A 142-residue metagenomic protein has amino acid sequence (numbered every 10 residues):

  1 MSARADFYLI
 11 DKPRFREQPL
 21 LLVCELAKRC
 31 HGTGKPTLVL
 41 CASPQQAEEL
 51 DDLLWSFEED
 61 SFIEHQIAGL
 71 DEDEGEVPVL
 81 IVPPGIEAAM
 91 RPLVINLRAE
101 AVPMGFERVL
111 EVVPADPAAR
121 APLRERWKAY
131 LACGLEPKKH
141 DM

Functional and structural regions predicted by a protein language model:
M1-P19: Glycine-rich phosphate-binding "P-loop"
D6-L9, P36-A42, V94-N96, E111-V112: Short hydrophobic beta-strand segments
L20-C24, R124: Short amphipathic alpha-helical segment that frequently serves as the phosphate-/nucleotide-binding helix
V23-E72: Short, well-structured hydrophobic secondary-structure segments
G69-G105: Mid-chain, well-packed structural core segment of small domains
F106-E107, C133: Short glycine-/polar-rich loops that comprise or flank the Walker A/P-loop and associated switch/sensor motifs
V112-A119: Trafficking entry modules
L123-M142: Well-ordered alpha/beta subsegment
